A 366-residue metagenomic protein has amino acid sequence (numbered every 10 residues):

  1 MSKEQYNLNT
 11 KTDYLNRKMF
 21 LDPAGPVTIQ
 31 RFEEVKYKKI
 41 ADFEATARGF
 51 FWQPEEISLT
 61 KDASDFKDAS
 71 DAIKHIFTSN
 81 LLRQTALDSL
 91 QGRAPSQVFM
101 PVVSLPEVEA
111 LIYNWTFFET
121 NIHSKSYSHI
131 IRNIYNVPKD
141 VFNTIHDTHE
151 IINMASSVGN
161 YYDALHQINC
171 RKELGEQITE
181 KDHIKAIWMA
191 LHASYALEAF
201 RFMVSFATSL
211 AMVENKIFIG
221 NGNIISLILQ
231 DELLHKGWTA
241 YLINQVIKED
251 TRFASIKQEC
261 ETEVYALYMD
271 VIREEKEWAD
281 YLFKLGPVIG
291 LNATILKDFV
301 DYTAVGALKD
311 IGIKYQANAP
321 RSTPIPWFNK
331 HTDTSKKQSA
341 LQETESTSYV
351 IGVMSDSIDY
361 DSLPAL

Functional and structural regions predicted by a protein language model:
S2-L366: Non-heme di-metal
